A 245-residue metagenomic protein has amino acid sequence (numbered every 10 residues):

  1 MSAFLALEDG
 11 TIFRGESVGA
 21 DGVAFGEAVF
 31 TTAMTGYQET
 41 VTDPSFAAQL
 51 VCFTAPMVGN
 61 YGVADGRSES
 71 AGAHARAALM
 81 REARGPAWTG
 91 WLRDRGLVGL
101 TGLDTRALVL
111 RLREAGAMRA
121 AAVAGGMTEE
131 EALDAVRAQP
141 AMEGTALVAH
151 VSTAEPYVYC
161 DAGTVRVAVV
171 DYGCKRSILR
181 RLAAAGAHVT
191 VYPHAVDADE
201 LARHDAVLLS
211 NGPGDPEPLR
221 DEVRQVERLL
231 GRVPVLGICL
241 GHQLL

Functional and structural regions predicted by a protein language model:
M1-D9, F13-R14: Acidic, glycine-enriched active-site microenvironments
T11-E130: Feature captures the catalytic cores and cofactor-binding loops of soluble hydro-lyases/lyases that act on carboxylate
L100-T101, S152, T190-Y192: General small-molecule cofactor/ligand-binding pocket signal
L112, M118-R166: Flexible inter-domain linker/hinge segments
T164, S177-G237: Flexible gly/pro-rich beta->alpha loop and the following alpha-helix that scaffold active-site loops
L240-H242: Active-site loop->helix "elbow" adjoining a glycine-rich segment at hydrolase catalytic centers
